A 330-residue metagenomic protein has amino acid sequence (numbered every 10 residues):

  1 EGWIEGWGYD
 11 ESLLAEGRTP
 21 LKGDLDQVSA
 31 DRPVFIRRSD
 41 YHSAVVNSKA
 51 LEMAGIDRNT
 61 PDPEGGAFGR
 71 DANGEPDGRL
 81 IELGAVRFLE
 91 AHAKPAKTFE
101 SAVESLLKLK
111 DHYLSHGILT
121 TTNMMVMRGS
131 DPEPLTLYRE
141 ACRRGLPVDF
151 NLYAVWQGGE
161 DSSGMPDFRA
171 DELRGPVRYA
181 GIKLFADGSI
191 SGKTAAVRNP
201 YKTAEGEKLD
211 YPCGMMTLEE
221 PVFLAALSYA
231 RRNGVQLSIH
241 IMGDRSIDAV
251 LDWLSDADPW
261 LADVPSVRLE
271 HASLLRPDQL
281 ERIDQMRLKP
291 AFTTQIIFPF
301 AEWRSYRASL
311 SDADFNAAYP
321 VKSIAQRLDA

Functional and structural regions predicted by a protein language model:
E1-M165, L184, S191-S246, P265-S266 (+2 more regions): Divalent metal-binding segments
K110, R139, L227, L251-S255 (+4 more regions): Generic hydrophobic alpha-helical scaffold/packing signal
P134-L137, S162-F168, I247-P259, E281-R282: Distinct, well-ordered alpha-helical segments
E140-F150, A170-P176, R232-N233, S255-P265 (+3 more regions): Secondary-structure transition/capping motifs at alpha-helix termini and the adjoining loop/turn into the next element
P176-T194, L288-P299: Non-cysteine beta-strand/loop elements that form the S-adenosyl-L-methionine
P265-R276: Aromatic- and carboxylate-enriched substrate-binding clefts and catalytic-loop regions of carbohydrate-active enzymes
L274-A330: Active-site-adjacent C-terminal substructures of enzyme catalytic domains
